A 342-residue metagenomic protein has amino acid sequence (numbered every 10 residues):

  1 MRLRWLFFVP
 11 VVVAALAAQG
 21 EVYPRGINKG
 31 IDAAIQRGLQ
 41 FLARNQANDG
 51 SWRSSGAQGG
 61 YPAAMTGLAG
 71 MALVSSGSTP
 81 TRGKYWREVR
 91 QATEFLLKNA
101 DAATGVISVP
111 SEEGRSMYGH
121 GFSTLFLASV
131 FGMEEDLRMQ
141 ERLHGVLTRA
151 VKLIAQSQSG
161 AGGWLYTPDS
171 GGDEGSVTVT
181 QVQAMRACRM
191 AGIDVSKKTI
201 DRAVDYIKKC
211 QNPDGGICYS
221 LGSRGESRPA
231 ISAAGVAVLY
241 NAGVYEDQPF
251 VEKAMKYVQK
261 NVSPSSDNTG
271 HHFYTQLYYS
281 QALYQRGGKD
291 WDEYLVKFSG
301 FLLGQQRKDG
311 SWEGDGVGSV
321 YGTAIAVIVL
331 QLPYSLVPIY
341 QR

Functional and structural regions predicted by a protein language model:
M1-W5: Positively charged n-region of N-terminal signal peptides that target proteins for export
L6-A15: Bacterial N-terminal signal peptides
Q19-R37, S51-E88, D101-D201, K209-K297 (+1 more regions): An alpha-helical repeat/solenoid feature that recognizes helix-turn-helix modules
L96: Patatin-like phospholipase
Y206: Active-site neighborhood of glycoside hydrolase catalytic domains
L302-L303: TPR/TPR-like (Sel1-like) alpha-helical repeat modules
